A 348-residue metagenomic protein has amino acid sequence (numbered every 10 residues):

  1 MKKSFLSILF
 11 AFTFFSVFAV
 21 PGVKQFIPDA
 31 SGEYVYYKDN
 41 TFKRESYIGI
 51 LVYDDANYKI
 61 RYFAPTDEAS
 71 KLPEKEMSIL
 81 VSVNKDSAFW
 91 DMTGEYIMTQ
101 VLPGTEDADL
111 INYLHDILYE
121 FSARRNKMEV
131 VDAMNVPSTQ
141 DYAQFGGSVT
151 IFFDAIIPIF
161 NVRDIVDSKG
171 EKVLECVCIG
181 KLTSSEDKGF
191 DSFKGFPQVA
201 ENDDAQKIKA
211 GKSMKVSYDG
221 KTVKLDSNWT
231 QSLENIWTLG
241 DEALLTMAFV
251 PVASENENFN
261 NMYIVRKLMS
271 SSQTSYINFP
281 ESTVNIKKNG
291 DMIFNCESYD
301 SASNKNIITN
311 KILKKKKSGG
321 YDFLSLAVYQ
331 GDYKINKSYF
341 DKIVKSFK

Functional and structural regions predicted by a protein language model:
S4-F15: Sec-dependent N-terminal signal peptides
V20-A30, Y34-Y36, K43, K194-L244 (+3 more regions): N-terminal targeting sequences that direct proteins away from the cytosol to non-cytosolic compartments
V20-F89, G94, M98-K209: Acidic, serine/threonine-rich low-complexity disordered tracts
K24-I27, G49-Y53, Y119-M128, I151-F153 (+5 more regions): Short, exposed beta-strand/loop patches in secreted or surface proteins that constitute
N84, Y96, K224, Y263-I264 (+1 more regions): Extracytoplasmic/secreted proteins, especially bacterial periplasmic and envelope-associated proteins
A88, E95-E120, E234-K317, Y321-S325: Conserved polar/disulfide-associated segments of primarily extracytoplasmic proteins
F152-V177, S301-N304, K314-K316, L326-S338: Short, exposed beta-strand-loop hairpins at the edges of beta-sheets in extracellular/periplasmic proteins
